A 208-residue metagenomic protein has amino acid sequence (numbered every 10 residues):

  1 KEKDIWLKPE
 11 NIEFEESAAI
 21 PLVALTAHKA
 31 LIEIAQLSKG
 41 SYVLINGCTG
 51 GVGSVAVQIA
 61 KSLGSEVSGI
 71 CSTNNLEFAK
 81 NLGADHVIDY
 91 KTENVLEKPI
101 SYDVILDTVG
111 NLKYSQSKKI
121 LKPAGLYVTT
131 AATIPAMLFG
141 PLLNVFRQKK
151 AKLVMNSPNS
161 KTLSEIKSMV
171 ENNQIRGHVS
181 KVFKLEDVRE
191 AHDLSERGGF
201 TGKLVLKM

Functional and structural regions predicted by a protein language model:
K1-M208: Terminal helix/beta-alpha structural elements that buttress the NAD(P)+-binding lobe
